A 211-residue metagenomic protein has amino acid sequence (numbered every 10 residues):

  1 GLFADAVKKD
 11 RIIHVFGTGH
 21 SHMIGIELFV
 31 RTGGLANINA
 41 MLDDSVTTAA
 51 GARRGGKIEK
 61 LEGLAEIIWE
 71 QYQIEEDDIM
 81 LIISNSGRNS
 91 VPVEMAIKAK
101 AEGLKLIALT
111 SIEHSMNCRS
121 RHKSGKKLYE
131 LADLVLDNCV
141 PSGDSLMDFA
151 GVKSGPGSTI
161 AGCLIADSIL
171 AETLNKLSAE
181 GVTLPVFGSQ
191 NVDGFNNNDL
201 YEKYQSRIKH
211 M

Functional and structural regions predicted by a protein language model:
G1-R11, Q73-E75: Glycine-rich phosphate/diphosphate-binding loops that line cofactor/substrate pockets in enzymes
K9, G34-A36, N175-M211: Active-site phosphate/pyrophosphate-binding segments
H14-L170: Glycine-rich phosphate-binding loops that contact phosphosugars or nucleotide phosphates
